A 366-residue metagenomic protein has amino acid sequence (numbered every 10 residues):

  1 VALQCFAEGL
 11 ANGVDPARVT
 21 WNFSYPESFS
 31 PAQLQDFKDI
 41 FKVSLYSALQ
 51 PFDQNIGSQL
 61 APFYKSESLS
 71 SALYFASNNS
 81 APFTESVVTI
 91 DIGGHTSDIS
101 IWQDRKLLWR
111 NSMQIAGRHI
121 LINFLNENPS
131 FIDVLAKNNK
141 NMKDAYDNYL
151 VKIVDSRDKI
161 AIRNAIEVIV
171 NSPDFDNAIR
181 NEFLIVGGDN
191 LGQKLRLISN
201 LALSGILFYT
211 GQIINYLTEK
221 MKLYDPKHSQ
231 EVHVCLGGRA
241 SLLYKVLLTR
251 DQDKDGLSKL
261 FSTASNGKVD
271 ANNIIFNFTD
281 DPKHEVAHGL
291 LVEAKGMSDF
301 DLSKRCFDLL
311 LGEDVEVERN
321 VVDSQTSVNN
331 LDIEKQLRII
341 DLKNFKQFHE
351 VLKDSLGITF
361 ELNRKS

Functional and structural regions predicted by a protein language model:
V1-S24, I162-N177, V186, T210-L217: Conserved phosphate-binding loops in N-terminal lobes of ATP-dependent enzymes of the actin/Hsp70/sugar-kinase
V1-V14, S68-F83, L197-Q230, L236 (+1 more regions): Phosphate/ATP-binding catalytic cores across multiple sugar-kinase/actin-like superfamilies, primarily ASKHA
V1-V88, A294-S298, K304-F307, S366: Nucleotide/phosphate-binding catalytic cleft detector across ATP-hydrolyzing and phosphate-transferring enzymes
T20-D36, Y224-L260, F278-T279, K283: Glycine-rich phosphate-binding loops at beta-strand->alpha-helix junctions
L60-N79, A240, F261-D323: Glycine-rich phosphate-binding/hydrolytic loop that grips phosphoryl groups
A76-M113, L290: Gly/Thr-rich phosphate-binding beta-strand-loop-beta motif of the actin/hexokinase/Hsp70
D104-L201, D281-P282, E334-F360: Glycine-rich phosphate-binding loop plus the immediately following alpha-helix
D308-S366: Acidic low-complexity intrinsically disordered segments
